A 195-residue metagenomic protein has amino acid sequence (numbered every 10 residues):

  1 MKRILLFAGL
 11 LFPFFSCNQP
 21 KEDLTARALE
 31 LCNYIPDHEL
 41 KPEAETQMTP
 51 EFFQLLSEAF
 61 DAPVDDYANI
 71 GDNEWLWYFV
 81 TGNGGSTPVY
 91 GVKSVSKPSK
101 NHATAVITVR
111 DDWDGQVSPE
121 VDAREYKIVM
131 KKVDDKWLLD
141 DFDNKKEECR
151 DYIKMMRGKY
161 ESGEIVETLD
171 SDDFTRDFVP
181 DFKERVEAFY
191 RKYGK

Functional and structural regions predicted by a protein language model:
M1-I4: Positively charged n-region of N-terminal signal peptides that target proteins for export
L6-A8: Sec-dependent N-terminal signal peptides
L11-F12: Repetitive helical segments and hydrophobic/amphipathic motifs
F15-S16: C-terminal motif of bacterial Sec signal peptides marking the signal peptidase cleavage site
P20-E74: Core segments of small alpha/beta cavity-forming domains
L24-L29, H102, E125-K127, L139: Generic alpha-helical hydrophobic packing signal
F53-P119, D177-R191: Surface-exposed, charged secondary-structure patches
V106-K127, V133, L138-K195: Low-complexity, intrinsically disordered terminal/linker segments enriched in charged and Gly/Pro repeats
